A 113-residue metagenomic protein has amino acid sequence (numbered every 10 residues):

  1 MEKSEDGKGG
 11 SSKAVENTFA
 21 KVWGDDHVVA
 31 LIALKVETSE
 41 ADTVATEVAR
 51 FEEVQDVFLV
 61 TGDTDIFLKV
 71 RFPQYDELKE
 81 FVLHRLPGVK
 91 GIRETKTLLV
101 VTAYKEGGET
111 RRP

Functional and structural regions predicted by a protein language model:
M1-P113: A compositional/biophysical signature of low hydrophobicity enriched in polar/charged and small residues
